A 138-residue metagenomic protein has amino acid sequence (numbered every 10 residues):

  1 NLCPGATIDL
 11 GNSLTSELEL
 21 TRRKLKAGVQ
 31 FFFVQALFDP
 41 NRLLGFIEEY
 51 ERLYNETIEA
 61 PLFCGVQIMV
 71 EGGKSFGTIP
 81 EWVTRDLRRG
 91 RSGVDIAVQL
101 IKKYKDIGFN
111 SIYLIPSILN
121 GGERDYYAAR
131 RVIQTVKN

Functional and structural regions predicted by a protein language model:
L2-L10, L25, F32-V34, A60-V66 (+1 more regions): Hydrophobic faces of well-ordered beta-strands that scaffold small-molecule active sites in alpha/beta enzyme cores
T7-D9, Q30-P40, R89-G93, L100 (+1 more regions): Catalytic beta/alpha-barrel core
S13-L25, G93-K103: Short, acidic/polar
L14-S16, A36-L53, N120-V132: Active-site-adjacent beta->alpha loops and helix N-cap segments on the catalytic face of soluble alpha/beta enzymes
L20-K24, E49-E51, G77-T84: Short, surface-exposed, charged loop/turn segments at secondary-structure junctions
L53-I58, N138: Short helix-capping segments at alpha-helix termini
T57-N110: Catalytic-face loop-and-helix region of soluble metabolic enzyme cores
V98-K137: C-terminal extensions of enzymes
